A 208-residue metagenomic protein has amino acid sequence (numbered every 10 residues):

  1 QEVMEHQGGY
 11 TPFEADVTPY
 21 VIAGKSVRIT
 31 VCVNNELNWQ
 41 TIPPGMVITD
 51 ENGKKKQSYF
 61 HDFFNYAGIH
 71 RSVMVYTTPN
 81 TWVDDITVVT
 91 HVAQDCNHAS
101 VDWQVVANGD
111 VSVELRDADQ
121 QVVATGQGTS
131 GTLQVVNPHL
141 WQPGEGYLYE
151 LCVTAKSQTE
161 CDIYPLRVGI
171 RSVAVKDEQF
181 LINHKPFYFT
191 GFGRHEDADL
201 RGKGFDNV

Functional and structural regions predicted by a protein language model:
Q1-V208: Secreted/periplasmic carbohydrate-active enzymes, especially glycoside hydrolases
